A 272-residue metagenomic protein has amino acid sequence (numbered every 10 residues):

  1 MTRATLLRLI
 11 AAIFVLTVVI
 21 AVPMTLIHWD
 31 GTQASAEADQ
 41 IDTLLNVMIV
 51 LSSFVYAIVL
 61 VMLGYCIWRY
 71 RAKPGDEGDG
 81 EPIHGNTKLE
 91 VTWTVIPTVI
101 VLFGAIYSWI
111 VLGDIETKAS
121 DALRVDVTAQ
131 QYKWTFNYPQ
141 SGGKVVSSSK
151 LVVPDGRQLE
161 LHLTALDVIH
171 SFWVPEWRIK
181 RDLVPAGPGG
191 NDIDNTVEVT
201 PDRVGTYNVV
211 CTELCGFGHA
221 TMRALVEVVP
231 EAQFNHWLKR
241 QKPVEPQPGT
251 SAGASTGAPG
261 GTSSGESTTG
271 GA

Functional and structural regions predicted by a protein language model:
T2-T5, V22-V47, V59-M62, I67-A272: Non-transmembrane, membrane-proximal soluble domains of secreted or membrane proteins
L9-T25: Hydrophobic core of alpha-helical transmembrane segments in multi-pass integral membrane proteins
S52: Globin-like tetrapyrrole-binding proteins
V55-Y56: Transmembrane alpha-helix signature in integral membrane proteins
